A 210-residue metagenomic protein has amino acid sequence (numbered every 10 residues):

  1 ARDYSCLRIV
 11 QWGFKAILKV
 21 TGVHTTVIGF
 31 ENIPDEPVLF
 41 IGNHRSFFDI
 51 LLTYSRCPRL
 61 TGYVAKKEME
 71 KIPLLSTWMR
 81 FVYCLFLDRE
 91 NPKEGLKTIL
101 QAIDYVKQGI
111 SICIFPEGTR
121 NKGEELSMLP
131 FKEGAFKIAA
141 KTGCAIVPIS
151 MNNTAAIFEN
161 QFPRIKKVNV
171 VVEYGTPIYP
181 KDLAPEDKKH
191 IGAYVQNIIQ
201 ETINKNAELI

Functional and structural regions predicted by a protein language model:
A1-W12, L18-T21, D35-P92: Catalytic core of membrane glycerolipid acyltransferases/transacylases, capturing the structured, soluble-facing
I17-L18, M79, Y105, A139: A generic structural signal for well-ordered alpha-helical segments
K19-I28, G95-L96, T154-A156: Short gly/ser/thr-rich secondary-structure transition/capping motifs
V27, F40, Y63, I114 (+1 more regions): Generic preference for hydrophobic
G29-I33: Glycine-rich helix-loop-beta junction characteristic of Rossmann-like nucleotide cofactor-binding loops
P34-E36, K166-K167: A short, glycine/Asx- and small/polar-enriched loop/turn that sits immediately N-terminal to a beta-strand
L96-I210: Non-catalytic C-terminal accessory region of glycerolipid acyltransferases and related lyso-lipid remodeling enzymes
